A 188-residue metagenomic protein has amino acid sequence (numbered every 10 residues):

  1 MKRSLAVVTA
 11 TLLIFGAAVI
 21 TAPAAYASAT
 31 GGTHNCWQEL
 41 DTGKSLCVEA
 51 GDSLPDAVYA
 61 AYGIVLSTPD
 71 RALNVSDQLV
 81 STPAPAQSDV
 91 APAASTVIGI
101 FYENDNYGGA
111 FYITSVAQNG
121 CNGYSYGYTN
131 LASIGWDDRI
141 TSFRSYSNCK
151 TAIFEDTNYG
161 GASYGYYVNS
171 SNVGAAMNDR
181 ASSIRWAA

Functional and structural regions predicted by a protein language model:
M1-K2, A18: Terminal targeting segments of Actinobacterial cell-envelope proteins
R3-S4, V8, P23-A188: Compact beta-sheet-dominated domain cores in extracellular/mature segments
T11-L12: Repetitive helical segments and hydrophobic/amphipathic motifs
F15-A24: C-terminal segment of classical bacterial N-terminal signal peptides
